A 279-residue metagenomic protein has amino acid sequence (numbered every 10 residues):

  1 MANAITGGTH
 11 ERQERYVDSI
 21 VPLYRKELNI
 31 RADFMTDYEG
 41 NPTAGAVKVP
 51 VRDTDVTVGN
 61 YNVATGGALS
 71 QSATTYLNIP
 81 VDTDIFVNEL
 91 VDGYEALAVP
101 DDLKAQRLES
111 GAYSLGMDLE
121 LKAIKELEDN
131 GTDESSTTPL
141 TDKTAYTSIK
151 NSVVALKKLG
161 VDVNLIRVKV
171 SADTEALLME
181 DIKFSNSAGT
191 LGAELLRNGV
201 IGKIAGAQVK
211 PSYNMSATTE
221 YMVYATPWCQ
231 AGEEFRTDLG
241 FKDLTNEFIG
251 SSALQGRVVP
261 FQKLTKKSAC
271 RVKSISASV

Functional and structural regions predicted by a protein language model:
M1-L77, R236, I275-V279: N-terminal "assembly arms/tails" that initiate or stabilize quaternary assembly in self-assembling proteins
N3, K242-V279: Extended, compositionally biased alpha-helical segments that mediate assembly or anchoring
G45-V47, V87, N164-I166, A205-A207 (+1 more regions): Structural beta-strand/beta-sheet cores of well-ordered domains, especially the beta-sheet scaffolds that support
V49-D53, V170-A172, P211, A225-T226 (+2 more regions): Pocket-edge structural micro-motifs
T57-N60, V99, L177-E180, K263: Short helix/loop capping segments that flank catalytic or ligand/cofactor-binding pockets
A68-Q106: Long, hydrophobic/aromatic-enriched structural stretches that serve as scaffold segments
V91-V161, K273-V279: Alpha-helical scaffold segments that mediate packing/assembly in large oligomeric complexes
K150, V154-G240: Extended oligomerization regions of viral-like shell subunits
